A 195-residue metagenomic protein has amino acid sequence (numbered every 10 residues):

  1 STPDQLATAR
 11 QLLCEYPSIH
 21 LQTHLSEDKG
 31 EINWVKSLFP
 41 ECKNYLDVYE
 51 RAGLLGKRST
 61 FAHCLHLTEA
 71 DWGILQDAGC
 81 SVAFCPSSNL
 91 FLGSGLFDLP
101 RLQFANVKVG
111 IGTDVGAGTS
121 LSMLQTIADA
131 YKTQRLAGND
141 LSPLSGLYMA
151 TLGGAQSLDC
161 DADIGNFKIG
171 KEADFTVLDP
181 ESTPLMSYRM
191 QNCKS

Functional and structural regions predicted by a protein language model:
S1-S81, G93-V109, A162: Histidine/acidic residue-rich metal-binding segments in metalloenzymes
T23, A62, T113, A173 (+1 more regions): Active-site flanking residues adjacent to catalytic metal/cofactor-binding acidic residues
E27, P86-L90, V115-A117: Short, acidic/turn-prone active-site loops that include or flank metal/cofactor- and phosphate-binding residues
W34-D47, R51, Q103-F104, G110-G112 (+3 more regions): Active-site loop ensemble at the mouth of alpha/beta enzyme cores that anchors a bound cofactor
V82, L102, I127, G146 (+2 more regions): Hydrophobic, well-ordered secondary-structure elements that form the walls of internal hydrophobic environments
L152-G153, C160, I169-F175: Mid-to-C-terminal alpha-helical segments outside catalytic/metal-binding sites
L158-I164: Short alpha-helix capping/helix-loop boundary micro-motifs
E172-S195: C-terminal cap of metal-dependent C-N hydrolases
